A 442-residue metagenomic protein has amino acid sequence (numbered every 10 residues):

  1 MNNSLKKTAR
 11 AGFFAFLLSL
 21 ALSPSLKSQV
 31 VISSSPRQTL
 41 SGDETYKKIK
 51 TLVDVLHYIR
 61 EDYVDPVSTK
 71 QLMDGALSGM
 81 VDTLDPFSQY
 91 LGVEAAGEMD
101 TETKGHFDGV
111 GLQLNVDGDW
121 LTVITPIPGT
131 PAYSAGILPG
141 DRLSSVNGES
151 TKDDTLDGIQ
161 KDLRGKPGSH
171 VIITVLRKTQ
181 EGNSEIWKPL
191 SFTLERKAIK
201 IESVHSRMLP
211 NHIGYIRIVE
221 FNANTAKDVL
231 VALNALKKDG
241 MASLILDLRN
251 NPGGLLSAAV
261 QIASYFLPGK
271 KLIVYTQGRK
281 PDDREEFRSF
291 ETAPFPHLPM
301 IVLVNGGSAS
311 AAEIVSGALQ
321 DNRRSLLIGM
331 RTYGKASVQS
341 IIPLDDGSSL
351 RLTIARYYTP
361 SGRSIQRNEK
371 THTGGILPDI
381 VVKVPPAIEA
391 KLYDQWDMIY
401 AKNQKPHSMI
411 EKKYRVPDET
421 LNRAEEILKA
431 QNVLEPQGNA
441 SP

Functional and structural regions predicted by a protein language model:
N3-S88, L121, I410-R423, I427-P442: Terminal targeting/pro-maturation regions of precursor/exported proteins
V30-K50, D54-D62, S68, T83-G111 (+2 more regions): Glycine-biased strand-turn-strand hairpin within the trypsin-fold
V31, T174-G182, Y357-N368: Short regulatory "switch" loops immediately downstream of catalytic or recognition motifs within protein catalytic
Q38-T39, D43-K48, L52-T69, T122-T125 (+2 more regions): Cleft-lining beta-strand/loop regions that shape enzyme active-site pockets
R60-I124, G168-L194, I199-S206, E419-E425 (+1 more regions): Extended, small/polar residue-biased N-terminal targeting/export presequences and adjacent propeptide/linker tracts
T292-P294, I341-L344, N368, H407-E411: Short, surface-exposed patches at the edges or C-terminal ends of soluble domains, predominantly
G306-A309, G317, D321-L327, T332-I388: Acidic, polar loop-rich interaction surfaces within structured domains
R356-P442: Conserved functional hotspot residues or short segments at active or partner-binding sites across diverse domains
